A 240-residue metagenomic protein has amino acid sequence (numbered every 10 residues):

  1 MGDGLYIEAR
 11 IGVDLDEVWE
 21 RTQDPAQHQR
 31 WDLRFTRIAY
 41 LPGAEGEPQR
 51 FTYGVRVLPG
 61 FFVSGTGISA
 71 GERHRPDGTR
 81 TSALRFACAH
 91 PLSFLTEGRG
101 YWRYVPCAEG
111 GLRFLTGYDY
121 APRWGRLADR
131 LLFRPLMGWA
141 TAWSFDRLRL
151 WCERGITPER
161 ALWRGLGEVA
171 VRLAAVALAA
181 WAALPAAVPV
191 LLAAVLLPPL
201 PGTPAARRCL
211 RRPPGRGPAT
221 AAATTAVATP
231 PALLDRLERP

Functional and structural regions predicted by a protein language model:
M1-Q49, L58, A182-L184, P199-P240: Hydrophobic ligand-binding cavity/cleft-lining segments
G2-E8, R50, E97-R99, G111-L115: Intrinsic-disorder/low-complexity, polar/charged segments enriched in Ser/Thr/Lys/Arg/Asp/Glu/Gln
I7, I38, G65-H74, R99-P106: Hydrophobic/aromatic beta-strand elements that line small-molecule binding cavities or substrate pockets in beta-rich
I11-V13, V55-F61, G71-R75, H90 (+3 more regions): Beta-strand elements of well-folded, non-transmembrane domains
L15-D16, G43-G46, E72-R80, R103-R113: A short, structured loop/turn motif at beta-sheet edges
E17-T22, H28, F51-Y53, L84 (+3 more regions): Hydrophobic pocket/interface hotspot
T79-C88: Short, solvent-exposed secondary-structure boundary/capping segments
H90, R103, C107-P240: Terminal "cap-and-tail" regions of soluble proteins that handle hydrophobic small molecules
